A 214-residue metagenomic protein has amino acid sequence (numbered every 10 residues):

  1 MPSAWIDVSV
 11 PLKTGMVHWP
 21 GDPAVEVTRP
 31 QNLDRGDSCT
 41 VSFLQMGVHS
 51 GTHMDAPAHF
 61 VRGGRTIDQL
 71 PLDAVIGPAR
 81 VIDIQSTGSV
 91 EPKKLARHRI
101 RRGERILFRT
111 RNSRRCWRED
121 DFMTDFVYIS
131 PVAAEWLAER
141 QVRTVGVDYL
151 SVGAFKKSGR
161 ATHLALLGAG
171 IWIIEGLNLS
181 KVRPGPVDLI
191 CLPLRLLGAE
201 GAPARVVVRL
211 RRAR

Functional and structural regions predicted by a protein language model:
M1-R214: Active-/binding-site microenvironments in catalytic and ligand-binding cores
